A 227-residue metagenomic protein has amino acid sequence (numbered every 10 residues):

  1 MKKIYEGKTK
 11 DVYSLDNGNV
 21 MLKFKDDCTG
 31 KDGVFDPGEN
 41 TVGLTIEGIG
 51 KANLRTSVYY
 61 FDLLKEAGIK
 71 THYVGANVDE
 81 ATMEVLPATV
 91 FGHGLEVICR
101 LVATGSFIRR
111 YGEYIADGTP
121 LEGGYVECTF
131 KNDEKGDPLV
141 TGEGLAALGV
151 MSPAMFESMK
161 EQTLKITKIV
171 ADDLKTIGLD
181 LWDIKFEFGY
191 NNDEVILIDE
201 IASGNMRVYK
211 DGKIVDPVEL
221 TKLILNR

Functional and structural regions predicted by a protein language model:
M1-F130: Active-site loop/lid in soluble adenylation, ligation, and acyl-transfer enzymes
N19, G92-G94, T176-L181, N192: Coil-to-beta-strand transition motifs
K31-D32, V195, N205-Y209: Short active-site-adjacent structural elements
P37-A52, K135-Q162: Short histidine-centered catalytic/ligand-binding loop motif
H72-N77, K175-Y190: A short glycine-rich, hydrophobically flanked beta-strand micro-motif that places a catalytic Asp/Glu for divalent metal
C99, L181-E200: Conserved metal-phosphate-binding beta-hairpin within the catalytic cores of diverse ATP-dependent phosphoryl-transfer
I115, I201-R227: C-terminal helix-cap and adjacent tail motif
M151-W182: A long amphipathic alpha-helix within ATP-dependent nucleotide-binding catalytic cores
